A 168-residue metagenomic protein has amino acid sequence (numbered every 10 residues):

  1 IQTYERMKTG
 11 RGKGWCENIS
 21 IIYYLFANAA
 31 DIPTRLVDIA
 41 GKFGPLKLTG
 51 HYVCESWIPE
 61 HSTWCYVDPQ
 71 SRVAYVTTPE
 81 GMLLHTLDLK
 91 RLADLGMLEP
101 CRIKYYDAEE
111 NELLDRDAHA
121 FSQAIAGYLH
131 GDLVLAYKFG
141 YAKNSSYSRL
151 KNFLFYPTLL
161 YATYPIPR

Functional and structural regions predicted by a protein language model:
I1-V53: Active-site neighborhood of thiol-dependent amide/isopeptide-bond enzymes
L46-L48, S56-R168: His-Asp-centered catalytic microenvironments across diverse enzyme cores, prominently the transglutaminase-like
